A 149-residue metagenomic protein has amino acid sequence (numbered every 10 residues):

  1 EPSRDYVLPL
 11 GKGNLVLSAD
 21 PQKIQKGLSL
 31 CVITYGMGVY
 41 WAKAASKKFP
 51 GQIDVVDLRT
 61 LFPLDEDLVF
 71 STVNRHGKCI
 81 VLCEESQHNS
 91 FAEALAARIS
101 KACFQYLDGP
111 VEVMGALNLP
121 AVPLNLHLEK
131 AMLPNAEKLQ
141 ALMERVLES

Functional and structural regions predicted by a protein language model:
E1-S149: Thiamine diphosphate
